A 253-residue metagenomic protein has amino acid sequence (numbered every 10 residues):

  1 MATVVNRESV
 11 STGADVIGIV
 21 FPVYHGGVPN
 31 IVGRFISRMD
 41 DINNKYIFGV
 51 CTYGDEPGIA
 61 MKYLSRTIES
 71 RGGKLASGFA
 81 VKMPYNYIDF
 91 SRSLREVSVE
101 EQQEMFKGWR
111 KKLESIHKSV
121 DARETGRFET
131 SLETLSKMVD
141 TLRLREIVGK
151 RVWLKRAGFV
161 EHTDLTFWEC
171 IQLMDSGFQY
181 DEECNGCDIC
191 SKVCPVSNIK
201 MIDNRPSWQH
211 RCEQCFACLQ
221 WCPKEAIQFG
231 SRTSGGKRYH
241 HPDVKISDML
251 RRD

Functional and structural regions predicted by a protein language model:
M1-E8, T12-F21, H25-L165, R232-K237 (+1 more regions): FMN-binding flavodoxin-like domain, especially the glycine-rich phosphate-binding loop
S9-S11, D40, I171, C187 (+2 more regions): Generic structural signal for beta-strand residues in well-ordered domains
T12-A14, N43-N44, M174, Y180 (+1 more regions): Residue-level preference for short coil/turn positions at secondary-structure junctions
F48-V50, D175-S176, D203: A short, structure-level motif marking secondary-structure boundaries and short turns
Y53-G54, C170, W208: A generic secondary-structure micro-motif detector that highlights 1-2 residue hydrophobic/ambivalent hotspots embedded
S91-S93, C212-C215, P242-S247: Short low-complexity, flexible loop/linker segments enriched in glycine and/or proline with clustered acidic
R143-V196: Acidic, Ser/Thr-rich low-complexity intrinsically disordered segments
Q179-Y180, N185-E213, A217-G235: Iron-sulfur cluster-binding cysteine motifs and their immediate structural context in ferredoxin-like electron-transfer
